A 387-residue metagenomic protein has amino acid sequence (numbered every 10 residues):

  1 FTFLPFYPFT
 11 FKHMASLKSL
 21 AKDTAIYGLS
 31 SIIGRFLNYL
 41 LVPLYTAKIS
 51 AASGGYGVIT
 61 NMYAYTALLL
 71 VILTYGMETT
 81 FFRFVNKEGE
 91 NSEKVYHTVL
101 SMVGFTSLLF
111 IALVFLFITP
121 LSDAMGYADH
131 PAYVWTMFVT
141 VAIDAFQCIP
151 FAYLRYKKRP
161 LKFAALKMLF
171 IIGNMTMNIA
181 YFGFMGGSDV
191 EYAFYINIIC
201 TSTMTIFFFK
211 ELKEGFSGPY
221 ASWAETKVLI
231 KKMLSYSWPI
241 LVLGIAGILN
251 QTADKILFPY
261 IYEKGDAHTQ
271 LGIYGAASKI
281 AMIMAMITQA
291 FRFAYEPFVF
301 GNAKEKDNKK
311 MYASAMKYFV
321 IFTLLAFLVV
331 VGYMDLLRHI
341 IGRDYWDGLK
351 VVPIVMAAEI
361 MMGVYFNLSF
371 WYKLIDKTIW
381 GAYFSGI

Functional and structural regions predicted by a protein language model:
Y7-L20, G187-Y195, I206-Q251, A294 (+1 more regions): Interhelical loop/hinge segments that connect adjacent transmembrane helices in multipass membrane
S19-E78, S107-F115, T140, I171-M175 (+2 more regions): Signature of the first transmembrane helix
L20, F81, I149-Y156, P160 (+4 more regions): C-terminal transmembrane helix end/exit motif
K22-G34, N61-M62, A67, V71-T119 (+3 more regions): Membrane-water interface segments that mark the loop-to-transmembrane alpha-helix transition
G28, L37-L41, T60-V85, V139-I149 (+4 more regions): Small-residue-rich midsections of specific transmembrane alpha-helices
N38-G55, S122-A124, G186, I245-I283 (+2 more regions): Helix-terminus/linker motif at the lipid-water interface of multi-pass membrane proteins
F84-M102, I273-S385: Specific pore-lining/lateral-gate transmembrane helices of multi-pass inner-membrane transport and insertion machines
P131-W135, A164-G215, S235, G386-I387: Hydrophobic alpha-helical transmembrane segments
